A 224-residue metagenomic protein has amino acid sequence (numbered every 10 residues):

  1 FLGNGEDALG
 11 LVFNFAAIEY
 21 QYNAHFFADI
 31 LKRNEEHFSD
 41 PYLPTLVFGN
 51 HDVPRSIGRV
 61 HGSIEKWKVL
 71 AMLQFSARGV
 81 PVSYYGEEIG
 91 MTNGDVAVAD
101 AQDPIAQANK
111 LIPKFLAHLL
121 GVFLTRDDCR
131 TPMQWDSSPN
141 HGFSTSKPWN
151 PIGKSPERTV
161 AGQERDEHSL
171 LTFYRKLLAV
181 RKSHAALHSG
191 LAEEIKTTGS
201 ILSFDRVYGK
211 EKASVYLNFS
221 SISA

Functional and structural regions predicted by a protein language model:
L2-G3, A8-V12, Y22, I30-R33 (+3 more regions): Loop/helix patches that line or flank the sugar-binding groove of alpha-linked glycan CAZymes
N14-A16: Extended redox/cofactor-interaction regions of prokaryotic respiratory oxidoreductases
F26: Active-site-adjacent loop/helix micro-motif of nuclease/hydrolase catalytic cores
P44: Catalytic-domain carbohydrate-binding cleft regions of carbohydrate-active enzymes
